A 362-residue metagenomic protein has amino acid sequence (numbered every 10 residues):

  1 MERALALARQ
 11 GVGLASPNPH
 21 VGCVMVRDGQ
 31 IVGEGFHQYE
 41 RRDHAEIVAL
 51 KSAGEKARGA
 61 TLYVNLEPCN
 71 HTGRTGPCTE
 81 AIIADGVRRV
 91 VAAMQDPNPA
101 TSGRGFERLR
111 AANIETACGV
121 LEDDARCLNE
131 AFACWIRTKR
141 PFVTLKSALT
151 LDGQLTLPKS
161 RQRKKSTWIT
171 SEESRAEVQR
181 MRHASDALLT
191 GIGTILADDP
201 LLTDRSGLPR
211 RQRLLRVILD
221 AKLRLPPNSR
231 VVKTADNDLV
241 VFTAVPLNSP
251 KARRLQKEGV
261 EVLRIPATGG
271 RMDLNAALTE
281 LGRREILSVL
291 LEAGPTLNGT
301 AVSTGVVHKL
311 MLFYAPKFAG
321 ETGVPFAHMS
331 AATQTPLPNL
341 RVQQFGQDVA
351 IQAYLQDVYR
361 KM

Functional and structural regions predicted by a protein language model:
M1-D43: N-terminal subdomain of lithium-sensitive/metallo-dependent phosphomonoesterases centered on the IMPase/IPPase/PAP
M1-N18, R74, F142-M362: Enzymes that bind and transform nitrogen-containing heteroaromatic metabolites
E2-R9, Y63-N65, I82-V87, A133-W135 (+2 more regions): Short, mixed-charge, low-aromatic patches
G13-P17, R41-R42, F106, V120-T150 (+1 more regions): Proteins enriched for Cys/Gly/acidic motifs involved in redox and nucleic-acid/cofactor modification
M25-A125, L215, A235, V245-L247 (+1 more regions): Zn2+-dependent cytidine deaminase-like catalytic core
A53, R110-A111, I136-T138, K309 (+1 more regions): Short alpha-helix boundary/capping motifs
